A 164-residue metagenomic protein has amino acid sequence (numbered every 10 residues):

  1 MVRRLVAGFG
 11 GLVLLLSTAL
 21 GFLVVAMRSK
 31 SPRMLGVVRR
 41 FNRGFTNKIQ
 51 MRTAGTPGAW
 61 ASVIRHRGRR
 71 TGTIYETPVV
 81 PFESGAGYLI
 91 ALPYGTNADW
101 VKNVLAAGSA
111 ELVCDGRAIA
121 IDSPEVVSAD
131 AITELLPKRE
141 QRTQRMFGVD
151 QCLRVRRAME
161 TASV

Functional and structural regions predicted by a protein language model:
M1-A59, V63-E76, G87, N103-S109 (+2 more regions): Short amphipathic, positively biased membrane-proximal segments that drive organelle/inner-membrane targeting
T73-T77, R117-A120: Short beta-strand segments
I74-E76, V80-G85, L89-W100: Mid-length scaffold segments of soluble, non-membrane domains
G95-T161: Short, structured beta-strand-loop surface elements
